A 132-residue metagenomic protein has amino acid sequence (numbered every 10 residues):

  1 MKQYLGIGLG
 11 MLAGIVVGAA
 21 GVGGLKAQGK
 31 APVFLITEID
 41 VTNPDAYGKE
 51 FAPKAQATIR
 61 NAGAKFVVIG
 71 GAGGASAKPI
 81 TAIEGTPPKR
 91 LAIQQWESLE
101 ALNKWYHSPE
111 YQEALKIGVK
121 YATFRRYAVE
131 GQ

Functional and structural regions predicted by a protein language model:
Y4-G10, G14-H107, E130-Q132: Short S/T/G/P-rich N-terminal loop/turn motif that feeds into the first structured element of a domain
G63-F66, L115-A122: A short, aromatic/hydrophobic, helix- or strand-capping loop or linear motif that either lines the entrance/gate
N103-Y106, E113-G118: Short, exposed beta-strand-loop hairpins at the edges of beta-sheets in extracellular/periplasmic proteins
G118-Q132: C-terminal end-helix/capping segment
